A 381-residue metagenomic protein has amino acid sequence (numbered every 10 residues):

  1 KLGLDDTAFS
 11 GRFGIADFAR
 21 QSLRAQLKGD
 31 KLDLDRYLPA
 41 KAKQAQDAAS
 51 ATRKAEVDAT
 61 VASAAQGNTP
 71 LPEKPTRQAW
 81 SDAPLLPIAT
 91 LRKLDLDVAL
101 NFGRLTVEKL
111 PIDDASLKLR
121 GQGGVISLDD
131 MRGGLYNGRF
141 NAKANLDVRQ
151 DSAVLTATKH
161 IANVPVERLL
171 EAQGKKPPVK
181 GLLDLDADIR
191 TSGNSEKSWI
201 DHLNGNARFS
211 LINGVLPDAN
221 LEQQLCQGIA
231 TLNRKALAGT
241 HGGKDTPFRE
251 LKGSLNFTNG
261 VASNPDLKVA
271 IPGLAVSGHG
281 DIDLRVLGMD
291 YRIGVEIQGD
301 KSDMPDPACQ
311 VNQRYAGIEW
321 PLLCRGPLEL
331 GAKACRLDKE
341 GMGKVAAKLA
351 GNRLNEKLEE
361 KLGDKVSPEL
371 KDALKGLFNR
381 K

Functional and structural regions predicted by a protein language model:
K1, Y37-G124, G133-L135, D147-Q150 (+3 more regions): Beta-propeller and related beta-repeat scaffolds in trafficking/envelope systems
K1-A25, A62-S63, R190-L203, L237-K381: Extended terminal
L2, K28-D30, N101-G103, G133-G134 (+7 more regions): Outer-membrane beta-barrel pore domains and translocons
G11, A25-L27, V98-L100, A142 (+4 more regions): Membrane-embedded beta-strand positions of outer-membrane beta-barrel proteins
G11, I126-L128, G138-A144: Extended, hydrophobic alpha-helical segments in both membrane/secreted and soluble proteins
D33, A153-L169, P178-D184, V215-P217: Outer-membrane beta-barrel translocator/pore domains, especially the C-terminal barrels of Gram-negative outer-membrane
D113-D114, N141, A275-S277: Short, surface-exposed coil-to-beta transition loops
